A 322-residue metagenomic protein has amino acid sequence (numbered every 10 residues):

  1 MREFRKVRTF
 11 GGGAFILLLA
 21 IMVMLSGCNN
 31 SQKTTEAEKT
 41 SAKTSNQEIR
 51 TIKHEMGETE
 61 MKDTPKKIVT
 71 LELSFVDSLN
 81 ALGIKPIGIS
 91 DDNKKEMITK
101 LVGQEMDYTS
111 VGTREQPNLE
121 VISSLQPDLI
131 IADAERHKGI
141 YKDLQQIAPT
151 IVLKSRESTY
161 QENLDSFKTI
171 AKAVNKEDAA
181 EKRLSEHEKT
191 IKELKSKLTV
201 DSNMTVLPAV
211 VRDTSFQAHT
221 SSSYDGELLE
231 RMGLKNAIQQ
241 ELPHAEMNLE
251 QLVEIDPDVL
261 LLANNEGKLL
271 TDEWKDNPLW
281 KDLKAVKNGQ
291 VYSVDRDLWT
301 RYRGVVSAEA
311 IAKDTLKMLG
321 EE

Functional and structural regions predicted by a protein language model:
R2-L17, S26-S74, D178-V206, L270 (+1 more regions): Bacterial Sec-exported substrate-binding components of ABC uptake systems
H54-M56, V111-L119, E241-L249: Short helix-initiation/N-cap motifs at beta->coil->alpha
E60-T64, G103-S110, R231-E241: A local structural motif
L73-V121: A short, structured surface patch at a secondary-structure boundary
N93-T99, Q217-A245: Alpha-helical, coiled-coil/dimerization segments enriched in small aliphatic residues
M97, H137-G139, L153-I170, T205-Y224 (+2 more regions): Extracytoplasmic ligand-binding site segments that recognize negatively charged/polar headgroups
Q126-I131, P149, L252, D256-L260: Proline-aspartate-enriched helix->loop->beta-strand connector
V259-E322: Structured C-terminal subdomain patch of bacterial secreted/periplasmic proteins
